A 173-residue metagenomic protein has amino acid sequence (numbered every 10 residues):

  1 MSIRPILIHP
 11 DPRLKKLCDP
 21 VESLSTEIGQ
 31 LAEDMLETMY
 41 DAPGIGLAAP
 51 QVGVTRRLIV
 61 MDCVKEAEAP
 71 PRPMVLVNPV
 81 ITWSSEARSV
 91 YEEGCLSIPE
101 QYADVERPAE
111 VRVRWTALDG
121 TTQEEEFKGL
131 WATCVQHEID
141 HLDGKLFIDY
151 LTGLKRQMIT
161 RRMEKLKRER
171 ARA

Functional and structural regions predicted by a protein language model:
M1-A173: Positively charged
